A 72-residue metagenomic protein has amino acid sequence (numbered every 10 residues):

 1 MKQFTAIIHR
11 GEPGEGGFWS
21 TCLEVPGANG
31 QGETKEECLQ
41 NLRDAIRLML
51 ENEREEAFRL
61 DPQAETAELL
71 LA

Functional and structural regions predicted by a protein language model:
M1-I7, P13, E36, Q40-A72: Short, charged, surface-exposed hinge/linker loops at domain edges that act as mobile lids or interdomain connectors
H9-V25: Short aromatic-glycine-(Arg/Gly/Cys) micro-motifs in beta-strand/loop hairpins
W19, G32, R59-L60: Non-catalytic, surface-exposed connector residues within folded enzymatic/regulatory domains
P26-K35: A short, exposed loop/beta-hairpin motif centered on an aromatic-Gly-Thr core
